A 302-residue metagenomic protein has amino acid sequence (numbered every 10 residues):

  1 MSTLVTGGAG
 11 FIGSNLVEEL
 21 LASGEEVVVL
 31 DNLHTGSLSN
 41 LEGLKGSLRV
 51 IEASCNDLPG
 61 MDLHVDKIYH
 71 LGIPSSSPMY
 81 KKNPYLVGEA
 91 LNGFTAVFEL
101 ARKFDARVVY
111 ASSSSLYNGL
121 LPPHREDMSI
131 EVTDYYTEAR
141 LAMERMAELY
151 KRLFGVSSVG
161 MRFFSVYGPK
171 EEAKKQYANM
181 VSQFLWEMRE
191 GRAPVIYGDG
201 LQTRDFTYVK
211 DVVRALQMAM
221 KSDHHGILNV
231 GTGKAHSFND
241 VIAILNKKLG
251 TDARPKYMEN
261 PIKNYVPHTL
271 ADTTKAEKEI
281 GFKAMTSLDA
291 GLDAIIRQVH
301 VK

Functional and structural regions predicted by a protein language model:
M1-F164, Q298: N-terminal Rossmann-like NAD(P)+-binding domain of SDR-like oxidoreductases, especially those catalyzing
A9-I12, L38, P74, K170 (+2 more regions): Gly/Ser/Thr-rich beta-alpha loop segments that engage phosphate groups in nucleotides
K81-N83, Y135, E171-Q176, P267: Short, solvent-exposed loop/turn segments at secondary-structure boundaries
G119-L121, P169-E172: Short beta-loop-alpha junction of Rossmann-like oxidoreductase domains
V132-A139, F163, A173, Y177-V181 (+1 more regions): The catalytic Tyr-centered alpha-helix of NAD(P)H-dependent dehydrogenases
A142, M146, Y150, M180 (+3 more regions): Hydrophobic alpha-helix immediately C-terminal to the catalytic Tyr-X-X-X-Lys motif of short-chain
M188-K302: C-terminal substrate-binding subdomain of Rossmann-fold SDR/epimerase-dehydratase oxidoreductases
